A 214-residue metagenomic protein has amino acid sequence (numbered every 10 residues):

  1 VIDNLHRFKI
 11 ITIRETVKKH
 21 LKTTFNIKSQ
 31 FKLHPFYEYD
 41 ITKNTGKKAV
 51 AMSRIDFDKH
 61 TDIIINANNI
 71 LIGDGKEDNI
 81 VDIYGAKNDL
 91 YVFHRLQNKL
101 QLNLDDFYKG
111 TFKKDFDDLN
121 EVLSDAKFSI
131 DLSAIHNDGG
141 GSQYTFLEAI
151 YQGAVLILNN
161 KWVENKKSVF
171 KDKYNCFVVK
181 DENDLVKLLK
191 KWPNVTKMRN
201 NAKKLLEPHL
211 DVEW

Functional and structural regions predicted by a protein language model:
V1-S29: A short, active-site helix/loop in glycosyltransferases that binds the activated sugar's phosphate group
T16-V17, N26, Q30-T42, I55 (+1 more regions): Short beta-strand->alpha-helix junction loop in the catalytic core of nucleotide-activated group-transfer enzymes
D40-N69, D82: Conserved donor-binding/catalytic core segment of Leloir-type glycosyltransferases
E77-L96: Glycosyltransferase donor-sugar binding loop
F93-N120: Nucleotide-activated donor-binding/catalytic signature segment of Leloir-type glycosyltransferases, i.e., the conserved
E121-G139, A154: Acidic donor-binding loop of glycosyltransferase active sites
D131-L147, N159-S168: Nucleotide-sugar-dependent
K180, L189, P193-W214: A charged, aromatic-enriched C-terminal amphipathic alpha-helix characteristic of glycosyltransferases across folds
